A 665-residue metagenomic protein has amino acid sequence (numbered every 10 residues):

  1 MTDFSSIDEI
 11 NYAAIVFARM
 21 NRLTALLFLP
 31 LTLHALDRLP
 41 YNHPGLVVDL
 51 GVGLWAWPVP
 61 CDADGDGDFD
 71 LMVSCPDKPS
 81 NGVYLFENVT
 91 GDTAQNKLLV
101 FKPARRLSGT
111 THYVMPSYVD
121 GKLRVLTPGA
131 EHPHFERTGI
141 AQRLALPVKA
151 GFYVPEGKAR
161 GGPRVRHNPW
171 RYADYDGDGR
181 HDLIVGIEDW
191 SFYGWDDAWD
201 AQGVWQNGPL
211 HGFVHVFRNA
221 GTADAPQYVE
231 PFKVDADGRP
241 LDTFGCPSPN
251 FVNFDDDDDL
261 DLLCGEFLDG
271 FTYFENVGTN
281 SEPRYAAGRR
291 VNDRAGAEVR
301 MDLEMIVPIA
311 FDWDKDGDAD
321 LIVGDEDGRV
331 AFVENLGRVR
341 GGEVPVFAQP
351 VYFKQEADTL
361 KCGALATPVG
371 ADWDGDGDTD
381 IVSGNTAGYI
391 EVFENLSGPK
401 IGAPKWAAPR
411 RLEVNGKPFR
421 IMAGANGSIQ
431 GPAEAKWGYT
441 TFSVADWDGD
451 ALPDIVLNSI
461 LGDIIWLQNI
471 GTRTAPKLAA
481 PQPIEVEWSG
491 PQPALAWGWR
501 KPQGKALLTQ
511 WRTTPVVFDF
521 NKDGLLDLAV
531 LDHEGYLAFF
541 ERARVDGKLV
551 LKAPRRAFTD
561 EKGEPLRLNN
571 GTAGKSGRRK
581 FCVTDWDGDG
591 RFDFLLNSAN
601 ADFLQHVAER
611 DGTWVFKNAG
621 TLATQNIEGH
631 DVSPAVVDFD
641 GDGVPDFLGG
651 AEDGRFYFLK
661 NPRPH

Functional and structural regions predicted by a protein language model:
Y12-A25: Bacterial N-terminal signal peptides that target proteins for export
L26-A35: Hydrophobic h-region of N-terminal signal peptides that target proteins for export in Gram-negative bacteria
A35-H665: Beta-propeller-forming repeat regions
